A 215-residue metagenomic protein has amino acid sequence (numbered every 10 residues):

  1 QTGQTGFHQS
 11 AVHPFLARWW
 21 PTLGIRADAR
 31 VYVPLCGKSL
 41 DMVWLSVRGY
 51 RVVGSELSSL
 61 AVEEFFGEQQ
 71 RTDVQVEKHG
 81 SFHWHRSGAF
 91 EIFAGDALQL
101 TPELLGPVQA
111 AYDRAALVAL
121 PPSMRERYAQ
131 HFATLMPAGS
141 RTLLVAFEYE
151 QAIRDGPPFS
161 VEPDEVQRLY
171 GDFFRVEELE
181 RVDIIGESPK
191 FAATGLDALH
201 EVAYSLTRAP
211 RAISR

Functional and structural regions predicted by a protein language model:
Q1-I25, K38-M42, G54-L104, A129-H131 (+1 more regions): Class I (Rossmann-like) S-adenosyl-L-methionine-dependent methyltransferase catalytic domain, capturing the SAM-binding
F7-A11, V31, P121: Short, flexible loop segments at the rims of nucleotide/cofactor-binding pockets, characterized by
R26-G37, S46, R51-V53: Conserved class I S-adenosyl-L-methionine
A27-R30, A119, I153-R154: Short, contiguous strand/loop micro-motifs
A29, V108-Q109: Conserved acidic residues
Y112: A conserved beta-strand element that flanks and buttresses the S-adenosyl-L-methionine
A119-H131: A short, conserved alpha-helix within the catalytic core of class I
